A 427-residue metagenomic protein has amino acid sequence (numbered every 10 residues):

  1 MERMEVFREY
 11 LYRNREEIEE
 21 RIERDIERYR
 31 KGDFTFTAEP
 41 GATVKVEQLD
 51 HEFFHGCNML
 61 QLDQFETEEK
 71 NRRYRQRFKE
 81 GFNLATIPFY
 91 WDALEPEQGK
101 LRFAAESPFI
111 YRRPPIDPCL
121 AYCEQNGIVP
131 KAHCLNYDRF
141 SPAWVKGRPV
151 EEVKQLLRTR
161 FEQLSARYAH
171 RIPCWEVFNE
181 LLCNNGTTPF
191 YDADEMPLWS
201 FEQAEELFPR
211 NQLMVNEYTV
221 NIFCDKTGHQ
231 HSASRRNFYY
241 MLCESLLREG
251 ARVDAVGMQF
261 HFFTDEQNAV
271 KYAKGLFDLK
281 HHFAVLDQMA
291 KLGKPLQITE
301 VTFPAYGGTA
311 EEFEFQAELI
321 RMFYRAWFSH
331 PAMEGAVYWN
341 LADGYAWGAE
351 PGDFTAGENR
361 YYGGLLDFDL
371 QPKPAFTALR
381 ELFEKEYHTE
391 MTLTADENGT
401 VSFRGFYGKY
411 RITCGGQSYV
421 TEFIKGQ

Functional and structural regions predicted by a protein language model:
E2-F65, L84, E97, K131 (+7 more regions): Beta-strand-rich domain onsets/edges
E2-R15, R167, E176, L181-D192 (+4 more regions): Aromatic-rich peripheral "rim/lid" segments of glycoside hydrolase catalytic domains that contact and position glycan
F36, A85, C123, L164 (+7 more regions): Conserved, mostly hydrophobic/aromatic
C57-Q61, I87-F89, A132-N136, E176-N179 (+4 more regions): A cross-domain feature marking catalytic cores of carbohydrate-active enzymes and several ubiquitous metabolic/repair
Q61, W91-R113, S141-Q155, N179-D194 (+5 more regions): The substrate-binding groove and active-site-proximal loops of carbohydrate-active enzymes, especially glycoside
T67-G81, V401-R411: Short Pro-Gly-centered beta-turn/loop motif in secreted/extracellular proteins
T67-N71, T187-T309: Noncatalytic carbohydrate-binding groove/subsite architecture in carbohydrate-active enzymes
L84-K100, R113-F190, D194-I222: Substrate-binding cleft and catalytic face of glycoside hydrolase catalytic domains, especially the flexible beta-alpha
